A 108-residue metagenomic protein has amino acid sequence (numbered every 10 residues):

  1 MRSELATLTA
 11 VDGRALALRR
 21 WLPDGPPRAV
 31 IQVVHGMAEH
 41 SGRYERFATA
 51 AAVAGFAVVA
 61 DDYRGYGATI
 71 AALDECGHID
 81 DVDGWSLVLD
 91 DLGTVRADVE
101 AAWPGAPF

Functional and structural regions predicted by a protein language model:
M1-G25: N-terminal cap/lid segment of alpha/beta-hydrolase-fold proteins
P27-G36: Short beta-strand element of the alpha/beta-hydrolase
V34, A57-V58, D98: Active-site-proximal cofactor/substrate-binding loop regions of enzyme domains
H35, H40, Y66: Histidine-centered active-site/metal-ligand motif
R43, A48-D74: Conserved alpha/beta-hydrolase
E75-I79: Short, hinge-like loop/turn segments at secondary-structure boundaries
D80-A101: Alpha/beta-hydrolase active-site loop
A102-F108: Alpha/beta-hydrolase fold nucleophile elbow
